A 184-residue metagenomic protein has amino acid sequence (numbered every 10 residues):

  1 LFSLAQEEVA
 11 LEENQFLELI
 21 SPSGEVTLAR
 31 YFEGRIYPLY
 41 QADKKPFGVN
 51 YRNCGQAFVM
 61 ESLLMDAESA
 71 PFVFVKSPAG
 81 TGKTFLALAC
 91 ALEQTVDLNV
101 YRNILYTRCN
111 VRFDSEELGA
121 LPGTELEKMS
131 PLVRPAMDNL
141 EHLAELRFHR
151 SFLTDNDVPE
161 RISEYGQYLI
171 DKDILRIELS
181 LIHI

Functional and structural regions predicted by a protein language model:
L1-P38: Interdomain "pre-motor" coupling segment immediately N-terminal to P-loop NTPase/helicase cores
Y37-V49: Conserved adenine-nucleotide phosphate-binding loops and their immediately adjacent elements
V49-A67: N-terminal pre-P-loop "Q-motif" helix
E68-V73: Pre-Walker A (Motif I) flank of P-loop NTPase domains
S77: The Walker A (P-loop) glycine that initiates the GxxxxGKT/S ATP-binding motif of P-loop NTPases
G82: Conserved glycine(s) of the Walker
L86-R161: Conserved P-loop
I182-I184: Conserved small/polar residues in nucleotide/adenosyl-binding loops
